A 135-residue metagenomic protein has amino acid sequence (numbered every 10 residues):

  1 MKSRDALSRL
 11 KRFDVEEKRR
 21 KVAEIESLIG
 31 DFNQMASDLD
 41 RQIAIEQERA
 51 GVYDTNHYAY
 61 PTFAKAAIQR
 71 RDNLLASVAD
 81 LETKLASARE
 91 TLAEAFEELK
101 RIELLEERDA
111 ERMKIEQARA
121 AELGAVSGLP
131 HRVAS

Functional and structural regions predicted by a protein language model:
M1-S135: Charge-rich amphipathic alpha-helical interaction elements
